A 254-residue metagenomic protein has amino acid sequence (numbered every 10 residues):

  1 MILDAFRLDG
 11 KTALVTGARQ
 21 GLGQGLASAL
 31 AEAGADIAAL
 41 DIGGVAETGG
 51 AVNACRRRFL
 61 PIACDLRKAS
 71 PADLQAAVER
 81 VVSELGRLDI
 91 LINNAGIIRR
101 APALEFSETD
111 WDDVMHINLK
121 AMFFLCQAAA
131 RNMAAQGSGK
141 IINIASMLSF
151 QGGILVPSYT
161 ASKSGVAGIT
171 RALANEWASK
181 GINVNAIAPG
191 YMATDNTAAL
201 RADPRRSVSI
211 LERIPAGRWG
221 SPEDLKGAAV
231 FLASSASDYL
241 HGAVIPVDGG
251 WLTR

Functional and structural regions predicted by a protein language model:
M1-D4, Q151, V230, H241-R254: Short C-terminal tail/terminal secondary-structure segment of NAD(P)H-dependent dehydrogenase/reductase domains
R19-G21: Conserved glycine-rich cofactor-binding loop
A77, P102-A103, S107-M115, I210: Substrate-binding pocket helix/loop in short-chain dehydrogenase/reductase
F106, Q151-A161, A172, T197: Active-site loop-to-helix junction immediately N-terminal to the catalytic Tyr of the SDR YXXXK motif in Rossmann-fold
C126, S162, T170: Active-site helix of classical SDR
R131, N175-S179, D238: Alpha-helical segment proximal to the catalytic Tyr-Lys
S146: Residue(s) in the substrate-gating loop at a strand-loop-helix junction that position the organic substrate next
